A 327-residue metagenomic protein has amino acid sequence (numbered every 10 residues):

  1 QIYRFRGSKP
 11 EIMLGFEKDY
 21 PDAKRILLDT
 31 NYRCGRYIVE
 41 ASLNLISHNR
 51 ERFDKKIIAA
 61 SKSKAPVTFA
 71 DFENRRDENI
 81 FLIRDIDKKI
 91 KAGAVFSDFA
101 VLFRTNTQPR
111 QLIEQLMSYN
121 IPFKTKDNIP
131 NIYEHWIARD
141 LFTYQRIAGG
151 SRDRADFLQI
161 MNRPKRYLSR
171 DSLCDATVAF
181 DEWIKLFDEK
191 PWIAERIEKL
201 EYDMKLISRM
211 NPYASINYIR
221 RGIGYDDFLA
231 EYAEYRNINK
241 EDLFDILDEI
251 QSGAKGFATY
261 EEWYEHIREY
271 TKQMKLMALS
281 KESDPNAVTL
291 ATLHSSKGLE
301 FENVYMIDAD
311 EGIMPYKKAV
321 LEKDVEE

Functional and structural regions predicted by a protein language model:
Q1-L14, L28-C34: Conserved helicase NTPase motor core
Q1-R4, R33, K126-G149: Short alpha-helix plus adjacent loop in nuclease-associated cores
I2-Y3, M13-L14, V39-E40, F53-K56 (+1 more regions): Metal-dependent catalytic core segments for phosphate chemistry
K9-I12, C34, E78, Q108 (+1 more regions): Short phosphate-engaging motifs
I12-G15, E78-D85, D140, E249: Well-ordered alpha-helical segments embedded in enzymatic catalytic cores
D22-K24, D29-P122, A148-G150: Helicase P-loop NTPase motor core
N31-G35, A59-A60, F72-R76, L102-N106 (+6 more regions): Conserved phosphate/pyrophosphate-binding and hydrolysis machinery centered on Walker-type P-loop NTPases, extending
R110-E114, F142-E327: Conserved helicase C-terminal RecA-like lobe
